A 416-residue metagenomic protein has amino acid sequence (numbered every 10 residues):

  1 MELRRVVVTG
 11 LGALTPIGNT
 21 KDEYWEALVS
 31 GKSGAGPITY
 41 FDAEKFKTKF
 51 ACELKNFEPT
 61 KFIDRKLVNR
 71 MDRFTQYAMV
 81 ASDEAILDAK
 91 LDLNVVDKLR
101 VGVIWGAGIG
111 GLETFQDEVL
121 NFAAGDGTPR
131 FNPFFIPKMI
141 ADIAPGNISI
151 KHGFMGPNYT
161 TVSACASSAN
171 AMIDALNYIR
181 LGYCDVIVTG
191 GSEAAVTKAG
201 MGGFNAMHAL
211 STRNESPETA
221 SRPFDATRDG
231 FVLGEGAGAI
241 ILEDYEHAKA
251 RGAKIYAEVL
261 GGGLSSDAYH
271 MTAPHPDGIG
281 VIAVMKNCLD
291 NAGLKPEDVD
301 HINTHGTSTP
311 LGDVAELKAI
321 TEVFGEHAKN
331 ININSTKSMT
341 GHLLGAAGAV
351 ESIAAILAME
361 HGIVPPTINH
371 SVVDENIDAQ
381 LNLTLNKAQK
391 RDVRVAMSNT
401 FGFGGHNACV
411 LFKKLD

Functional and structural regions predicted by a protein language model:
M1-L67, A89, E246-E258, I353-T367 (+1 more regions): ACP-dependent fatty acid/polyketide chain-elongation machinery
M1-V8, L93, D97-K98, A292-D298 (+2 more regions): Flexible, low-complexity linker/loop segments at domain and module junctions
R5-T9, G36, E215-A292, H301: Condensing-enzyme catalytic core mediating Claisen C-C bond formation in acyl metabolism
V8, E23-Y24, V29-S163, S192-G203 (+1 more regions): Conserved beta-ketoacyl condensing-enzyme motif
K21-A27, E113-T128, Y178-L181, M201-N214 (+3 more regions): A glycine- and small-aliphatic-rich helix-loop capping segment at beta-alpha/alpha-beta transitions that lines
A78-L91, A144-P145, S149-H152, N158-E193 (+5 more regions): Active-site-proximal alpha-helical scaffold in enzymes
G125-N132, I173, N177, E193-A250 (+2 more regions): Glycine-/small-residue-rich "gating" segment that lines the acyl/pantetheine channel and substrate pocket
Y183-D229, G262-P276, G306-D313, N330-L381: Acyl-CoA/ACP chain-elongation machinery
